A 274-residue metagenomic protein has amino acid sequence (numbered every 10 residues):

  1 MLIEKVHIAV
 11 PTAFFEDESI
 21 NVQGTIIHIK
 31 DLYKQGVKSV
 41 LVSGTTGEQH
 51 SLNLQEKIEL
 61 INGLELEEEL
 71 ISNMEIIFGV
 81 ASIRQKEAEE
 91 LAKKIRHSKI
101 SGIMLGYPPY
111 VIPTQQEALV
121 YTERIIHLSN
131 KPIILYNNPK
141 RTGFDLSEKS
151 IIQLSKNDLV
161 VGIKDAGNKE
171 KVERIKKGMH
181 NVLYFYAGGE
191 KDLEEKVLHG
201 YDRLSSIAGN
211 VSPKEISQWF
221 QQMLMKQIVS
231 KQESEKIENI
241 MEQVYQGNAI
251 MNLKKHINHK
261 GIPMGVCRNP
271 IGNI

Functional and structural regions predicted by a protein language model:
L2, H7-A13, Q35-G36, K94 (+2 more regions): C-terminal alpha-helical cap/extension of soluble enzyme domains
L2-D145, I151-Q153: Active-site beta->alpha loop and helix N-cap motifs at the rims of alpha/beta catalytic domains
I8, S43-T46, F78, V161 (+4 more regions): Short glycine-rich loop/turn motifs that provide flexible caps or phosphate-binding loops at active sites
T25, K57, I61, A88 (+5 more regions): A general structural signal for well-ordered alpha-helical segments in protein cores
P139-G247: Catalytic alpha/beta core domains of metabolic enzymes, predominantly
